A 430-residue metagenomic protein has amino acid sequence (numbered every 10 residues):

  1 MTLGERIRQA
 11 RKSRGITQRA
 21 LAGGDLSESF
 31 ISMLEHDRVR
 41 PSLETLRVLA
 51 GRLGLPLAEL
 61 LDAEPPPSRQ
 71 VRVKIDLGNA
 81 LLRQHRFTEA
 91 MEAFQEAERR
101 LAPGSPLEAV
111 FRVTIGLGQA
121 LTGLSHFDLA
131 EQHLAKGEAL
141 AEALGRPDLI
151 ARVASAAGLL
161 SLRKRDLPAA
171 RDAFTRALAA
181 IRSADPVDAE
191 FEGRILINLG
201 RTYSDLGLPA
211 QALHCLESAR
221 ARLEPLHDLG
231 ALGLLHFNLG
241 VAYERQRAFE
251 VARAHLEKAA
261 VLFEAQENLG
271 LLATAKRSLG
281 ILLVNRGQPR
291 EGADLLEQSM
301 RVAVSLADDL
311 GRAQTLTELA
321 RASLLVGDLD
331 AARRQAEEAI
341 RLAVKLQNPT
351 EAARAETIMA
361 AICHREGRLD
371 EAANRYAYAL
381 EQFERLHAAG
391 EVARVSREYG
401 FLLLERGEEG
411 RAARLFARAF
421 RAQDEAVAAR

Functional and structural regions predicted by a protein language model:
M1, E5-A22, A80-Q84: Short basic helix-loop element that most often maps to the first helix and adjoining turn of HTH DNA-binding modules
M1, R8, K12, H36 (+3 more regions): C-terminal non-catalytic interaction modules
K12-L34, Q95: Short alpha-helical DNA-recognition segment
S42-E59: DNA major-groove recognition helix of helix-turn-helix/homeodomain DNA-binding modules
K74, L81, A93, V110-L121 (+23 more regions): TPR/Sel1-like alpha-solenoid repeat signature
Q95-A102, A135-G145, T175-P186, E217-D228 (+5 more regions): Amphipathic alpha-helical segments of tetratricopeptide repeats
